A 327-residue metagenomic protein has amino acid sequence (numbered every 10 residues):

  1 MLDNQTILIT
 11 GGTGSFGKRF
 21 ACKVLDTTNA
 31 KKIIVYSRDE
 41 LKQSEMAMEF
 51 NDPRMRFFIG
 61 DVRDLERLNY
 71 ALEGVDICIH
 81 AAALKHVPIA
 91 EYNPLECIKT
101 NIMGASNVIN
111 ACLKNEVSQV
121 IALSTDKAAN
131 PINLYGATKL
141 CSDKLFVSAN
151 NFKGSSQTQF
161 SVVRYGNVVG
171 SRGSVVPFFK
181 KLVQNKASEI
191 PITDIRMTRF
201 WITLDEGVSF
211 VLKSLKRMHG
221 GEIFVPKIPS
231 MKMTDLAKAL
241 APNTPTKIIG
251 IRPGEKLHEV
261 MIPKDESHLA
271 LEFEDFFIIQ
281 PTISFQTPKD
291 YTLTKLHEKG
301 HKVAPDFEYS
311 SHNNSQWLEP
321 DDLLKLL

Functional and structural regions predicted by a protein language model:
N4, K114, S148-L327: Strand-loop microenvironment adjacent to phosphate/nucleotide-handling motifs in alpha/beta enzyme folds
T6-D26: N-terminal Rossmann NAD(P)H-binding glycine-rich loop of SDR-like oxidoreductase domains
T10, L72-A81, A122: Rossmann-fold scaffold of SDR-type NAD(P)-dependent oxidoreductases
K23-K32, E116: Conserved S-adenosyl-L-methionine
N29-K42: Conserved glycine-rich Rossmann-like NAD(P)H-binding loop of the short-chain dehydrogenase/reductase
S37, F58-I59, K99, I248: Conserved residues in the N-terminal Rossmann fold of short-chain dehydrogenase/reductase
R56-I77: Conserved Rossmann-fold cofactor-binding substructure of NAD(P)-dependent oxidoreductases
H80, L84-L140, K144, S148: Conserved Rossmann-fold NAD(P)-dependent oxidoreductase catalytic core, especially the SDR/UDP-sugar
